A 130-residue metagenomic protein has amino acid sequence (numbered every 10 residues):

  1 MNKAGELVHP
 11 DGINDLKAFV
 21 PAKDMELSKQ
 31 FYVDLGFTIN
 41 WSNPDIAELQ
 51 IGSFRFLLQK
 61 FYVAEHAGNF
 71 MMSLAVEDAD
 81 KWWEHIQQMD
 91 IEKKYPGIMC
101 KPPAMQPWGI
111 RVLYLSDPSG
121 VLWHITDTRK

Functional and structural regions predicted by a protein language model:
M1-E26, M72, R129-K130: N-terminal beta-strand motif that seeds the catalytic metal site of vicinal oxygen chelate
N2-A4, T38-V76, L122-D127: Conserved short beta-strand elements that form part of the metal-binding/catalytic scaffold of enzyme active sites
D11-N14, A64-N69, Q106-P107: Short glycine-enriched loop/turn motifs at secondary-structure junctions
G12-D15, F19-F56: Core segments of cupin and vicinal oxygen chelate
K17-F19, E48, M71-S73, V112-Y114: Short aromatic/hydrophobic contact patches that present stacked aromatics for nucleic-acid/ligand binding
Y62, C100, M105-Q106, D127-K130: Acetyl-CoA-dependent GNAT
S73-L122: Vicinal oxygen chelate
